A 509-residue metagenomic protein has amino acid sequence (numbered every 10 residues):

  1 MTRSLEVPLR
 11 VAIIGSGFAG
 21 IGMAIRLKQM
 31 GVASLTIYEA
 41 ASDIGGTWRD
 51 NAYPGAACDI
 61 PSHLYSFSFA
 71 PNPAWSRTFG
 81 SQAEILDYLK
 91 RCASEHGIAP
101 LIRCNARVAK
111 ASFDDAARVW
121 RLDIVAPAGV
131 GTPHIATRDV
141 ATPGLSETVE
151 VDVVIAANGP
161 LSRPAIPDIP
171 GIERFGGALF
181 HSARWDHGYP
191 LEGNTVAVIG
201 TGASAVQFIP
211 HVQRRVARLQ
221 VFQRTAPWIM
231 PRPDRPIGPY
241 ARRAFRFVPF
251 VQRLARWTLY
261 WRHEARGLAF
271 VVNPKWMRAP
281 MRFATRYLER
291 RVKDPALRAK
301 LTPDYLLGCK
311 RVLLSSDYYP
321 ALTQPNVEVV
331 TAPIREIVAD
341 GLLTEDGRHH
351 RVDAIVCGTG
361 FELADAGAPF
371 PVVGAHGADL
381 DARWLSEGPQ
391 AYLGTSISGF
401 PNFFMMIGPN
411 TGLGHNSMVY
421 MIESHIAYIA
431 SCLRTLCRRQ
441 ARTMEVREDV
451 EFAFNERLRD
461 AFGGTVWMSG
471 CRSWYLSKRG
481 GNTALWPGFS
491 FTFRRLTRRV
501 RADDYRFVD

Functional and structural regions predicted by a protein language model:
R3, L9-I13, F18-I102, Q223-A226 (+1 more regions): Beta1-alpha1 glycine-rich phosphate/pyrophosphate-binding loop at the start of Rossmann-like nucleotide-binding domains
R3-P8, A12-I14, F18, G22-M23 (+7 more regions): Rossmann-like dinucleotide-binding core of oxidoreductases
R49-C58, I169-I172, D317-Y319, G374 (+2 more regions): FAD-binding beta-loop-beta segment adjacent to the flavin cofactor pocket
S66-A74, A265-L268, P303, M406-N410 (+1 more regions): Short glycine/proline-rich turn/loop motifs
T78-L161: Feature captures the FAD/FMN-dependent oxidoreductase FAD-binding
N105-A109, R184-W185, P333-I334: Conserved SAM/SAH-binding loop
I166-H181, L343-G394: Central helical "cap/lid" subdomain
L268-W276, P280-D340, E345-P371, N455-D509: C-terminal catalytic lobe of FAD-dependent flavoproteins
